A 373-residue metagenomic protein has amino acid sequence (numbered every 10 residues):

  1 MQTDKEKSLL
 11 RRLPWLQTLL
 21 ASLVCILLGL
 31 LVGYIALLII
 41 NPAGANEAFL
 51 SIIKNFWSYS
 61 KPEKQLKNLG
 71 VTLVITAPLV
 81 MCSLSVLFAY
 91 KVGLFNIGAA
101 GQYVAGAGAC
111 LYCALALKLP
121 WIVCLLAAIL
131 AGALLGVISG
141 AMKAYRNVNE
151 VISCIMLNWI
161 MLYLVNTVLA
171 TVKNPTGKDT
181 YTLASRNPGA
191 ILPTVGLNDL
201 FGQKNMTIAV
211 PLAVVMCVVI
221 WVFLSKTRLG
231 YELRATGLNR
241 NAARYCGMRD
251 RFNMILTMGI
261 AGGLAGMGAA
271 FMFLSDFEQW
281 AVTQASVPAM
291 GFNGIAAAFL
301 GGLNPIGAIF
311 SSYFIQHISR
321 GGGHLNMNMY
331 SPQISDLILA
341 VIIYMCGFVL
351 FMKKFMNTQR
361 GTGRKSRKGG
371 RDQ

Functional and structural regions predicted by a protein language model:
M1-I26, Y34, I39, L238 (+3 more regions): Cytosolic-side transmembrane-helix boundaries in multi-pass membrane proteins
Q2-M81: Membrane-interfacial amphipathic/re-entrant helices at transmembrane-helix boundaries
L10-L20, Y90-I97, A116-W121, L125-N187 (+3 more regions): Short loop segments and helix-boundary regions at transmembrane helix junctions of multi-pass inner-membrane proteins
L37-N41, F56-A116, I129, A133-V148 (+3 more regions): Single transmembrane alpha-helix segments in multi-pass membrane proteins
N55, E150, C154, N158-K226 (+2 more regions): Transmembrane helix-bundle core of multi-pass membrane transporters and related energy-transducing complexes
E150-I152, K178, N205-L212, M254 (+2 more regions): Loop-to-transmembrane alpha-helix initiation sites
F201-W280, P305-I306: Helix-loop-helix "hairpin" substructures at the membrane interface of multi-pass membrane proteins
G259, L264-A265, A269-A340: Transmembrane alpha-helical segments in multi-pass inner-membrane proteins
